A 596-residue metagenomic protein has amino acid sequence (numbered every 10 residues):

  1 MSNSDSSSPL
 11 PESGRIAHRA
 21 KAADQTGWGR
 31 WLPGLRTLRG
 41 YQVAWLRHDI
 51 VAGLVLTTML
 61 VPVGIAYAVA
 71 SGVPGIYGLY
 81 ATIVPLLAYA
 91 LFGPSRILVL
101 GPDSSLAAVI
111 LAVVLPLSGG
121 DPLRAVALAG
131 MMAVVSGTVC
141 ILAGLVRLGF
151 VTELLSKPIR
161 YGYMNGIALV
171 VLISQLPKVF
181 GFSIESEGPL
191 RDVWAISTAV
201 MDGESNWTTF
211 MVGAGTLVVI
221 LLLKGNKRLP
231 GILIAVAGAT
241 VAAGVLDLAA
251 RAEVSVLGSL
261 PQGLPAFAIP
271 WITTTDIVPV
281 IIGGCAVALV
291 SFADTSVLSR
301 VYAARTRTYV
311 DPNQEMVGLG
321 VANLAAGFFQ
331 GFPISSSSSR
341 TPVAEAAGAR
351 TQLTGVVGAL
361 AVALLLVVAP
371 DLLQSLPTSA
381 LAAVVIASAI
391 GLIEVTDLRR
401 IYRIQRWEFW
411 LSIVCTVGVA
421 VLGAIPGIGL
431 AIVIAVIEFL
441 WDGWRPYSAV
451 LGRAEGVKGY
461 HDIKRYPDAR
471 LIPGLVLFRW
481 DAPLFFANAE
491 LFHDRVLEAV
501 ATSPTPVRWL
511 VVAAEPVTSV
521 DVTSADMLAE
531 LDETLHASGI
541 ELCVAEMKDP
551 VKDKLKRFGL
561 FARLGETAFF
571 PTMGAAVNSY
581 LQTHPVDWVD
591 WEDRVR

Functional and structural regions predicted by a protein language model:
M1-L32, W444-R596: Cytosolic C-terminal regulatory domains/tails of membrane transporters and channels
S2-K458, K464, I472, L497 (+3 more regions): Transmembrane helical cores of multi-pass ion-transport proteins
